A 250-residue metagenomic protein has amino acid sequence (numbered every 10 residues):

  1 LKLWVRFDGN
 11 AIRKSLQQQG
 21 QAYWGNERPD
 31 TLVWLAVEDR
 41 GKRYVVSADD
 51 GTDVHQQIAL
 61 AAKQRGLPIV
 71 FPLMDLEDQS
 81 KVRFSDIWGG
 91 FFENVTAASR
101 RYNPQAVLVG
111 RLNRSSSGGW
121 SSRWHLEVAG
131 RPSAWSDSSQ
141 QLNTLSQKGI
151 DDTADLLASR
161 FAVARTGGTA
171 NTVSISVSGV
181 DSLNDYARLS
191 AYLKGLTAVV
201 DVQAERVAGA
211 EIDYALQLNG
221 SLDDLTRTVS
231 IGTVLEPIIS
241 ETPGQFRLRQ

Functional and structural regions predicted by a protein language model:
L1, V33-L35, V70-L73, D86-G119 (+1 more regions): A short, hydrophobic beta-strand-centered structural micro-motif
L1-W34, A48, D53: Signal peptide-directed extracytoplasmic domains
L3-W4, D8-A11, A98-Q147, D224 (+1 more regions): Amphipathic beta-strand/beta-sheet edge segments enriched in Tyr/Trp
R6-I12, A36-R40, M74, N113-S115 (+4 more regions): Solvent-exposed coil/turn segments that connect beta secondary-structure elements in extracytoplasmic/periplasmic
L16-Q17, H55, A59, F92-T96 (+5 more regions): Extracytoplasmic/secreted envelope proteins and their assembly/folding machinery, especially bacterial periplasmic
L32-W88, L189-Y214, N219, T226-I231: N-terminal segment of the mature soluble domain
K81-S85, N113-W120, W124-E127, P132-S133 (+1 more regions): Extracytoplasmic and endomembrane cell-envelope/extracellular-matrix remodeling and assembly machinery
V128-L142, F161, T169-Q250: C-terminal soluble interaction/assembly domains
